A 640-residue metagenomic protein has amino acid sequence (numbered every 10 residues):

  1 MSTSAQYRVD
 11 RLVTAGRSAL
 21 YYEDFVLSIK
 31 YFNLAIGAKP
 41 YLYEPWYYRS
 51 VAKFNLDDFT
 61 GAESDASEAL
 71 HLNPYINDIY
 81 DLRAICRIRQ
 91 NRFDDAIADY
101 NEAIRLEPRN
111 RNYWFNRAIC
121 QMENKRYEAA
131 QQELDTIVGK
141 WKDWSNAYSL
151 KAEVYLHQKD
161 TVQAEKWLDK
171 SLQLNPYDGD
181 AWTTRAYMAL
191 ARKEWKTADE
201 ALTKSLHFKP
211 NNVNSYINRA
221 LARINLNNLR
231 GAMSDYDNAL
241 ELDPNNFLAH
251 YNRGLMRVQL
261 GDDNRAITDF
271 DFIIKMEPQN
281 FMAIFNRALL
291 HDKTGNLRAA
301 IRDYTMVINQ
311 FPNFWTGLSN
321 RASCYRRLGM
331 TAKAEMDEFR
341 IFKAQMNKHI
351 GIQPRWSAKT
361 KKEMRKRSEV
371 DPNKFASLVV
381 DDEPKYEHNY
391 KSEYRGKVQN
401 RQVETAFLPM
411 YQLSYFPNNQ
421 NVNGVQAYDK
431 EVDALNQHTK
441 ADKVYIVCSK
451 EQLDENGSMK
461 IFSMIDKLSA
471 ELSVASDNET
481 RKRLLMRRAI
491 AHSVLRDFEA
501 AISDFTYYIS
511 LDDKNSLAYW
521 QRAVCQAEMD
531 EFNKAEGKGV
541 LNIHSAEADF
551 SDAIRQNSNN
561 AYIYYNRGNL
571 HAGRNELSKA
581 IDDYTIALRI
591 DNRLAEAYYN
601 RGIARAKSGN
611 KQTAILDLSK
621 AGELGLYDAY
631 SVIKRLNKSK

Functional and structural regions predicted by a protein language model:
V9-D10, Y43-E44, N77-D78, R111-N112 (+12 more regions): Helix-start (N-cap) detector for alpha-helical repeat units in TPR-like alpha-solenoids, especially tetratricopeptide
T14, Y48, L82, N116 (+11 more regions): Canonical tetratricopeptide repeat
Y21, L34-G37, S67-H71, N101-R105 (+12 more regions): Conserved structural position within tetratricopeptide repeats
Y21-Y22, N55, R89, E123-N124 (+11 more regions): Register position in tetratricopeptide repeats
P40, P74, P108, K142 (+11 more regions): Short coil turns that delineate tetratricopeptide repeat
D292-K293, N309-R483, N637-K640: Eukaryotic alpha-helical solenoid repeat scaffolds
